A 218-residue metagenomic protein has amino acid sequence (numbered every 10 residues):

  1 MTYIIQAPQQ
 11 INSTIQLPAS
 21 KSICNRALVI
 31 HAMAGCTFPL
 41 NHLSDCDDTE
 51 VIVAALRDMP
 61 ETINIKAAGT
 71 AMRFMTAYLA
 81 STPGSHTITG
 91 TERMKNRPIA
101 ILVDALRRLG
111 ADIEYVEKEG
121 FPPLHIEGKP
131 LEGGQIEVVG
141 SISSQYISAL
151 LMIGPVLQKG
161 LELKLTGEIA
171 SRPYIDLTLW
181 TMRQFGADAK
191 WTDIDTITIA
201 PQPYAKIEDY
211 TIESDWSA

Functional and structural regions predicted by a protein language model:
M1-A218: Structural preference for solvent-exposed beta-strand-turn elements and adjacent flexible terminal/loop segments within
